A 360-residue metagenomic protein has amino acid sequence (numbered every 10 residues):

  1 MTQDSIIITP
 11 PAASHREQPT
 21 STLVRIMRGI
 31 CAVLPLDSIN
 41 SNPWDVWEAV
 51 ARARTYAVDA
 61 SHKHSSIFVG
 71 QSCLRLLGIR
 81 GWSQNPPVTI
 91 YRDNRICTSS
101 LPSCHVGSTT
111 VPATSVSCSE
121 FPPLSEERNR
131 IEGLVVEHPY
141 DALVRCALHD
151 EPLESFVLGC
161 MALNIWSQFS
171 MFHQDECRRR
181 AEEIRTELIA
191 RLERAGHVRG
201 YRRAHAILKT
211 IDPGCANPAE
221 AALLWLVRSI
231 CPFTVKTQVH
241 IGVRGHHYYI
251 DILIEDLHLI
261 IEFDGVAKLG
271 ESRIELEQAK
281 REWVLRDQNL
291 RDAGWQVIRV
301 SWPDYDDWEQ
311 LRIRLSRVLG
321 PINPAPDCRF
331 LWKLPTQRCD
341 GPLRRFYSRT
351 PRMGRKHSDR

Functional and structural regions predicted by a protein language model:
M1-A13, E17, R178-R360: Surface segments flanking catalytic/ligand-binding clefts of nucleic-acid enzymes
M1-H197, G320-R360: Short gly/ser-rich loop at a beta-strand->alpha-helix junction or flexible surface loop bordering the NTP-binding
